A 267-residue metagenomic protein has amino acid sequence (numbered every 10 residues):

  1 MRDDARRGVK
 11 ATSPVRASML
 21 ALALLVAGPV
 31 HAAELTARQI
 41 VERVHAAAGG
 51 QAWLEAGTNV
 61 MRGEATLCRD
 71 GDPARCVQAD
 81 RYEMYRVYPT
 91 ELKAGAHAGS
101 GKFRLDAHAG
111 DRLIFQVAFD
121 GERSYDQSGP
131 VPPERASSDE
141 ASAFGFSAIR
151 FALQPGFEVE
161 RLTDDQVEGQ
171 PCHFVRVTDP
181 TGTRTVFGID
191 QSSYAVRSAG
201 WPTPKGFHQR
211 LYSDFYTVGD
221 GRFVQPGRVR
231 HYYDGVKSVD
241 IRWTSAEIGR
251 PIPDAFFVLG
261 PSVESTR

Functional and structural regions predicted by a protein language model:
D3-M19: Bacterial N-terminal signal peptides that target proteins for export
A17-A27: Bacterial N-terminal signal peptides
A33-P130: N-terminal mature ectodomain segment of secretory-pathway/periplasmic proteins
A96-G99, T163-P171, V218-G221: Short, ordered beta-strand-loop transition motifs
G121-A148: Acidic/charged, solvent-exposed loop-and-adjacent secondary-structure segments enriched in E/D, K/R, S/T, and G/P
D139-R176, A195-A199: Short, conserved active-site entrance elements at the starts or edges of catalytic domains
Q170-P261: Gly/Pro-enriched, hydrophobic low-complexity segments that function as extracytoplasmic propeptides/linkers
T266-R267: Short, solvent-exposed mixed-charge patches
